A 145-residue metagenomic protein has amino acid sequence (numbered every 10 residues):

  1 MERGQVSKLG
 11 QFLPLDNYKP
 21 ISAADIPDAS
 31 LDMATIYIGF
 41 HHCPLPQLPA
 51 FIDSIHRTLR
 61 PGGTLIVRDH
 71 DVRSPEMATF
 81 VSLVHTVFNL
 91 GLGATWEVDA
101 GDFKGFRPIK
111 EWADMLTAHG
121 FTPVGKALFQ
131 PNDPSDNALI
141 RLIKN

Functional and structural regions predicted by a protein language model:
M1-A23: Class I SAM-dependent methyltransferase SAM/SAH-binding core
K8, S30, P61, G120-P123: Short loop/turn motifs at secondary-structure junctions
S22-A34: A short acidic, Gly/Pro-enriched loop at the edge of an enzyme's catalytic core that lines a small-molecule cofactor
L31-Q47: A short SAM/SAH-binding and catalytic strip from SAM-dependent methyltransferases
P49-P61: A short glycine-rich, Lys/Arg-flanked "PGG" loop and its adjoining helix->strand segment in the class I
R68-P131: C-terminal alpha-helical "lid/dimerization" subdomain adjacent to the S-adenosyl-L-methionine
A138-N145: C-terminal lobe and adjacent flexible extensions of AdoMet/dcAdoMet transferase-like proteins
